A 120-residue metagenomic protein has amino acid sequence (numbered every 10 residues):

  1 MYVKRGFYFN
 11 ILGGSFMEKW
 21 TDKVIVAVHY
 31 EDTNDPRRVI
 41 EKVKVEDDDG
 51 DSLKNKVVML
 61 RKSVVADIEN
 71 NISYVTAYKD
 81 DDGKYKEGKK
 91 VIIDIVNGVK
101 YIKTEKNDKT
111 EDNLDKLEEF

Functional and structural regions predicted by a protein language model:
M1-F16: Short, Lys/Arg-enriched N-terminal segments with co-localized hydrophobic residues within the first ~10-30 amino acids
Y2, E18, E69, K84-K86 (+1 more regions): A generic structural signal for short, non-catalytic loop/turn and secondary-structure boundary residues
G6, R38-V39, K62: Positively charged, low-complexity intrinsically disordered regions
M17-V45: Short, surface-exposed binding/anchoring microloops in extracellular/periplasmic proteins
K23, Y74, K100: A broad, low-specificity signal marking well-ordered, structured residues that form hydrophobic/aromatic
V43-I92: Acidic, aromatic-enriched beta-alpha/helix-loop junctions
D80-F120: Short, compact, well-ordered microdomains
